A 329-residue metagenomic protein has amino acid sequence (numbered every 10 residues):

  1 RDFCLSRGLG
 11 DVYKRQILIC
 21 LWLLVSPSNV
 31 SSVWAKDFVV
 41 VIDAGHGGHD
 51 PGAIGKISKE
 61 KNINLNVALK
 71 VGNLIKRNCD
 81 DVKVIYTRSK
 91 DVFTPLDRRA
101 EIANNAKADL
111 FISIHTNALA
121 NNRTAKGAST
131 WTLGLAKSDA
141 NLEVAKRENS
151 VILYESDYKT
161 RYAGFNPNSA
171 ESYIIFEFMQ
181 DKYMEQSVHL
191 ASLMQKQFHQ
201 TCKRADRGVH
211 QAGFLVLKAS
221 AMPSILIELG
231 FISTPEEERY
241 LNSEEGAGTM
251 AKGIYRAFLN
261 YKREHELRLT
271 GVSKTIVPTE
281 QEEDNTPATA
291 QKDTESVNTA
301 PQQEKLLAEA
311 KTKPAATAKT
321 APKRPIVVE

Functional and structural regions predicted by a protein language model:
R1-Q16: Single conserved hydrophobic/aromatic residue that forms the stacking wall/gate of nucleotide- or nucleobase-binding
C4-S6, S113, S233: Short linear Ser/Thr-Pro motifs
I17-N29: Bacterial N-terminal signal peptides
W34-F165, Q180-M184, V188-S192, G248 (+3 more regions): Catalytic-core regions of hydrolytic enzymes
G52, E171-S273: Active-site-adjacent mobile loop/cap segments within catalytic or ligand-binding domains
R256-E329: Pro/Ala/Gly-rich low-complexity, hydrophilic intrinsically disordered segments
